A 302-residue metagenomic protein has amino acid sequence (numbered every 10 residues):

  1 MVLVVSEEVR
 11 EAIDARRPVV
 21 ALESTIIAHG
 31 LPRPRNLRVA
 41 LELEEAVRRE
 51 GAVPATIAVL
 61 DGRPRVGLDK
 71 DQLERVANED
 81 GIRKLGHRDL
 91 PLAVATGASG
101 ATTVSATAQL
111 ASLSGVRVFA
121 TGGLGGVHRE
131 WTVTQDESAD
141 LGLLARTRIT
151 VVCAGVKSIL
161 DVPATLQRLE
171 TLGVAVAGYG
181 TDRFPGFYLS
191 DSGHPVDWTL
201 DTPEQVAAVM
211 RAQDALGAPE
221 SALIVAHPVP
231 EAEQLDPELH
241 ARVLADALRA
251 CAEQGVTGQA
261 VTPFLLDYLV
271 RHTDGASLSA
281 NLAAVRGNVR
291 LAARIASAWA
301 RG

Functional and structural regions predicted by a protein language model:
M1-R49, L113: N-terminal glycine-/serine-/threonine-rich phosphate-binding loop
R10-D14, V19-V20, R49, L110-L113 (+6 more regions): Solvent-exposed alpha-helices and their adjacent loops that cap or buttress functional pockets in soluble metabolic
V20-L22, P54-V59, G100, V118-G123 (+4 more regions): General beta-strand structural signal in soluble alpha/beta enzymes
S24, H29, L37-L92, L216-A232 (+1 more regions): Glycine-rich nucleotide/cofactor/substrate-binding loop typically near the N-terminus or early in the first domain
T103-V104, T132-A145, I149-E170, E204-A208: Active-site glycine-rich loop that binds ribose-phosphate moieties when present
D161-S192, A208: Glycine-rich, Lys/Arg-enriched anion-binding loops that position phosphate/diphosphate groups for phosphoryl
S190-A215: Anionic-ligand binding region
P219-G287: A C-terminal functional module that forms or caps the active site or interfaces directly with catalytic machinery
